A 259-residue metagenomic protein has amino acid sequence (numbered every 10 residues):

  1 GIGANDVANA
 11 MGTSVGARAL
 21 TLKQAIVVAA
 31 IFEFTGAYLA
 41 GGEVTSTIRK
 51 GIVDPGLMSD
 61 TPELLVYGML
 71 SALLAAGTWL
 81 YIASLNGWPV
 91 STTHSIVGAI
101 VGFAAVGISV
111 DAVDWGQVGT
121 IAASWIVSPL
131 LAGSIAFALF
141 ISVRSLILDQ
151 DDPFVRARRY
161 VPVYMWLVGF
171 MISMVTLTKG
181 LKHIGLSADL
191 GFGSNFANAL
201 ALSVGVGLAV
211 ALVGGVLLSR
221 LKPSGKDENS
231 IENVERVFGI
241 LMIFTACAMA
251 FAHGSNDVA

Functional and structural regions predicted by a protein language model:
G1-A259: Alpha-helical transmembrane segments and immediately membrane-proximal extracytoplasmic
